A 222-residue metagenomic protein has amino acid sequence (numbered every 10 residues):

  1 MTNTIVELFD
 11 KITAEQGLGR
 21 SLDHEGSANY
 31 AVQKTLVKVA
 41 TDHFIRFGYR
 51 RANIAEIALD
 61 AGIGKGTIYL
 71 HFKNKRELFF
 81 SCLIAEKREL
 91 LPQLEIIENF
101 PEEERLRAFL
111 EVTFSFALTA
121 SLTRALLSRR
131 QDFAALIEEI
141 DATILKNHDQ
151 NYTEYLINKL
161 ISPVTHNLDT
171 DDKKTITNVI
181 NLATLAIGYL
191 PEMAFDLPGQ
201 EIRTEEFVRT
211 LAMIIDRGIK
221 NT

Functional and structural regions predicted by a protein language model:
M1-F47, R51-I63, E77: Basic, helix-initiating cap at the start of DNA-binding domains
I5, T123-S128, V164-L211: Hydrophobic/aromatic-rich alpha-helical bundle segments in the mid-to-C-terminal region
A31-D42, R46, D60, E77-F100 (+7 more regions): Alpha-helical structural segments
E56, P101-R105, D172-T175: A conserved beta-strand->loop->alpha-helix hinge within the catalytic CA
A61-F72: Short hydrophobic/aromatic patch on the recognition helix
E89, F116-T123, A183-L190, I214-T222: Phosphate/oxyanion-binding loops and surfaces in catalytic or ligand/nucleic-acid-binding neighborhoods
L91, I137-H166, K174-N178: Amphipathic alpha-helical packing segments from all-alpha helical-bundle domains
F116-T143, Y189-A194: Amphipathic alpha-helical segments used for helix-helix packing
